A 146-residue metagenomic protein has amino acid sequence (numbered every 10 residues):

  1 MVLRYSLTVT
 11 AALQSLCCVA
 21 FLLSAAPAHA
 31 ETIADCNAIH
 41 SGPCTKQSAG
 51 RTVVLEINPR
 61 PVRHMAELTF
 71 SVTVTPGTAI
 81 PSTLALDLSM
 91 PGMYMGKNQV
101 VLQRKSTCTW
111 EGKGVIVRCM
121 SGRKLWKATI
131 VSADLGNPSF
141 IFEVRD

Functional and structural regions predicted by a protein language model:
M1-V9: N-terminal secretory signal peptides that target proteins for export/translocation
L7, C17-C18, N37, G114: Residue-level marker of intrinsically disordered, low-complexity segments enriched for small/polar residues
T10-S24: Bacterial N-terminal signal peptides
L23-E31: Bacterial Sec-dependent signal peptides at the C-terminal "C-region" and cleavage site
A30-S132, P138-D146: Contiguous segments within soluble domain cores/interaction surfaces
